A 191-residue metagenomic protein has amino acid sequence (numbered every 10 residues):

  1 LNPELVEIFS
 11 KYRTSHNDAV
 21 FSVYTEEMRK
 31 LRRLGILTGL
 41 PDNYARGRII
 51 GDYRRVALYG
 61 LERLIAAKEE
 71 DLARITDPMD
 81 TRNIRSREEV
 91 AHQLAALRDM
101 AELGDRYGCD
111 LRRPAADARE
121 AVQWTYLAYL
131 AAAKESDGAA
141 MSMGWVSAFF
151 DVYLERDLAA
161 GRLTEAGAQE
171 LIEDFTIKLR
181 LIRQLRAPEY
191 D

Functional and structural regions predicted by a protein language model:
L1-D191: Catalytic cofactor-binding cores of redox enzymes
